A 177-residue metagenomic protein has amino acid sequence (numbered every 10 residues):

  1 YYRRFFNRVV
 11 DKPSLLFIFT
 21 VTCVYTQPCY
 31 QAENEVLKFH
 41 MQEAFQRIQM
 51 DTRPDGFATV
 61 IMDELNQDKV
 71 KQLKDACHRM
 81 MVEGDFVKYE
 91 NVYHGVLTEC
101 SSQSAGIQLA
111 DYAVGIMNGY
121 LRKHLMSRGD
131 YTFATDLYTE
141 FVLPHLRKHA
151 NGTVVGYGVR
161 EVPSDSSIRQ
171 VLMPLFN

Functional and structural regions predicted by a protein language model:
Y1-N177: Phosphate-ester processing/binding pockets and catalytic centers
